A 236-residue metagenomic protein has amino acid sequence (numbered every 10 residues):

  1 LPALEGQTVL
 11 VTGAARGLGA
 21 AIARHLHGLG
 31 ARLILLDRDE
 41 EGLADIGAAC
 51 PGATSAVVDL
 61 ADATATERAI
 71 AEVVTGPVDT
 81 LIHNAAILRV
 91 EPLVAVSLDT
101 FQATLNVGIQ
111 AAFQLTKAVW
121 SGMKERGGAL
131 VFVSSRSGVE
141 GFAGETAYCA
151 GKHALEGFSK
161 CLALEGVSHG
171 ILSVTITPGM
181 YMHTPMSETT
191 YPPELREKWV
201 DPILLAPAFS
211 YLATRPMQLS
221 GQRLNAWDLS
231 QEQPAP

Functional and structural regions predicted by a protein language model:
T8, A15-R16: Conserved glycine-rich cofactor-binding loop
N84-R89: Conserved NAD(P)H cofactor-binding loop of Rossmann-fold oxidoreductase domains
P92-L93, T100-Q102: Substrate-binding pocket helix/loop in short-chain dehydrogenase/reductase
T116, G151: Active-site helix of classical SDR
S135: Residue(s) in the substrate-gating loop at a strand-loop-helix junction that position the organic substrate next
E140, C161-I171: Active-site-adjacent segment of SDR/Rossmann-fold oxidoreductases
S168, T175, P193-P236: C-terminal helical subdomain
